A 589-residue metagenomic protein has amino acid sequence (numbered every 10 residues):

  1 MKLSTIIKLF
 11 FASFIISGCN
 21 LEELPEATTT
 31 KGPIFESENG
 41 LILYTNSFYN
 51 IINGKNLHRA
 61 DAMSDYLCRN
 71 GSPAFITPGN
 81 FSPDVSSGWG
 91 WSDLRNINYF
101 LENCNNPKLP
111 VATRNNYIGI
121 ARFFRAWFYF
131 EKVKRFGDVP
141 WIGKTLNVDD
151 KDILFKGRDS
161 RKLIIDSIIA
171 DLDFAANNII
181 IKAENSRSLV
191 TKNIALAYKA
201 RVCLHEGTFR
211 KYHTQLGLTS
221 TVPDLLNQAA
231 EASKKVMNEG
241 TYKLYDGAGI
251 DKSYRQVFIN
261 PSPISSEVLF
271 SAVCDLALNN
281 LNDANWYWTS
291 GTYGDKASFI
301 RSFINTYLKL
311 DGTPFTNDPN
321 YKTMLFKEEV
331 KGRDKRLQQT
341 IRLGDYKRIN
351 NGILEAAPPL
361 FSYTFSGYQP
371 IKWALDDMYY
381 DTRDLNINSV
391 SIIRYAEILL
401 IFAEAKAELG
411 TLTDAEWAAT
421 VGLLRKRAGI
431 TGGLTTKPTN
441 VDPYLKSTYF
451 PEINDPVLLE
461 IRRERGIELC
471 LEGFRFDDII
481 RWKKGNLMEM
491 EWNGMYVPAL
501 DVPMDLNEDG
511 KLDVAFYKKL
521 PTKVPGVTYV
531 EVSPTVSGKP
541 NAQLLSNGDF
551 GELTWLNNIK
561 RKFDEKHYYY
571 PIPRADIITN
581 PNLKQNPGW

Functional and structural regions predicted by a protein language model:
M1-T30: Bacterial Sec-dependent N-terminal signal peptides
C19-L21, G90-D93, S167, Y254-L308 (+3 more regions): Long, intrinsically disordered, low-complexity segments
N20-A74, V139, G143, D173-F174 (+4 more regions): An aromatic- and glycine-enriched ligand-binding surface/loop that stacks and positions planar moieties
P33-I42, N46, N50-G54, N70-G137 (+9 more regions): Conserved, well-structured interaction surfaces
V330-R427, K566-W589: C-terminal substrate/ligand-recognition segments
